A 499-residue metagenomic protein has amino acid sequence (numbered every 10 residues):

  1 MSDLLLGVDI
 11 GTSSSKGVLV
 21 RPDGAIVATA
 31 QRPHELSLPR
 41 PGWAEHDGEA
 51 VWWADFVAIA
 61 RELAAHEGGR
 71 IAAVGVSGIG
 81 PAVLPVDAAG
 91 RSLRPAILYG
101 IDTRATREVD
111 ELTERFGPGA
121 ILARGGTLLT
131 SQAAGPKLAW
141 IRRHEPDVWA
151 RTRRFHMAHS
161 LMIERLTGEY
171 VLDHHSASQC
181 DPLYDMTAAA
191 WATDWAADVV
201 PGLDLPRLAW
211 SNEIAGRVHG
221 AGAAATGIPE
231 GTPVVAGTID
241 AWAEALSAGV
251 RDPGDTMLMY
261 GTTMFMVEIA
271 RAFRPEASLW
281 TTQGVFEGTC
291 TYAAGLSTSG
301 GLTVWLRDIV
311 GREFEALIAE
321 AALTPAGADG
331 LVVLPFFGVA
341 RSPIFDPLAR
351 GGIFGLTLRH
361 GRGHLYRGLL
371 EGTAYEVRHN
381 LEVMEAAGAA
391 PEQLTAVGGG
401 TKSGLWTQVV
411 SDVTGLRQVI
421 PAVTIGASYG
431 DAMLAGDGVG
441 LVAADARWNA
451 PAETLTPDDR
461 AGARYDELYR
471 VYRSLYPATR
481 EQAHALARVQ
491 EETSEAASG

Functional and structural regions predicted by a protein language model:
M1-P95, A123, R151, A223-A224 (+4 more regions): N-terminal glycine/serine-rich phosphate-binding loop of ATP-dependent small-molecule kinases, especially carbohydrate
L6-G7, T113-G126, P136-V171, P182-V199 (+1 more regions): Active-site core segments that coordinate phosphate-bearing ligands/cofactors across diverse enzyme families
G17-L19, G24, V74, D102 (+4 more regions): Conserved small-residue
A28-R32, P206, E453: Structural signal for short hydrophobic segments within the conserved structured cores of catalytic domains across
R32-P33, Y99, A177, S297: A generic structural motif
A64-G100, L128-A134, I163-Y184, R207-W210: Short beta-strand-loop/turn "lid" adjacent to the catalytic site in phosphate-handling enzymes
G69, L203, A389: Structured loop/turn residues at beta-strand edges in well-structured enzyme cores
